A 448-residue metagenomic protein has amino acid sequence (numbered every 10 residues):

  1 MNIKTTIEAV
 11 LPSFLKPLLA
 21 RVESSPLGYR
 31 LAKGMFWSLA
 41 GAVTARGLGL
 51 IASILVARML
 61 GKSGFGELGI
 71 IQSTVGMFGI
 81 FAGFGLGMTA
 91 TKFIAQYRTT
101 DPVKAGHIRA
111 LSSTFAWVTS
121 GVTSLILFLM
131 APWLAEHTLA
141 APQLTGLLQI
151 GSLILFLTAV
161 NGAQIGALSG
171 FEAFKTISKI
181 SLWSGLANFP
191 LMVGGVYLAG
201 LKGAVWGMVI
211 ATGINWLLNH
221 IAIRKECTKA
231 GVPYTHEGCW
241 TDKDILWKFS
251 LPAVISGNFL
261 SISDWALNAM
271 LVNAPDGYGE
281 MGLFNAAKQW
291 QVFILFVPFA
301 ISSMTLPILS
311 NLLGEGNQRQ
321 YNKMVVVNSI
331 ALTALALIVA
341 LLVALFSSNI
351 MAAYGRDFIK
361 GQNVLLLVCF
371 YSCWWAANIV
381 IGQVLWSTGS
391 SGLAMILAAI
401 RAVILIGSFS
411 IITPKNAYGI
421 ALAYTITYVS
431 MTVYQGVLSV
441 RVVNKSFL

Functional and structural regions predicted by a protein language model:
M1-L50, V103, A110, G238-S256 (+1 more regions): N-terminal membrane topogenesis motif
N2-A20, L55, A90, G166-G170 (+9 more regions): C-terminal transmembrane helix end/exit motif
E23, L27-G28, A131-G151, Y278 (+2 more regions): Interfacial segments at transmembrane-helix termini and the short loops linking adjacent helices
K33-L50, S184, G207-N215, N219 (+4 more regions): Transmembrane helical elements of multi-pass membrane transporters/channels
G66-G83, T114, I154, G213 (+6 more regions): Alpha-helical transmembrane segments of polytopic membrane transporters and translocases
F84-T100, G170, T228-V232, A287 (+2 more regions): Helix-loop junctions and terminal segments of transmembrane helices in multi-pass membrane transport/translocation
T145, Q149, S178-C227, F249 (+2 more regions): Hydrophobic alpha-helical transmembrane segments
F156-S181, F370-I400: Membrane-interface junctions at transmembrane-helix termini in multi-pass inner-membrane proteins
